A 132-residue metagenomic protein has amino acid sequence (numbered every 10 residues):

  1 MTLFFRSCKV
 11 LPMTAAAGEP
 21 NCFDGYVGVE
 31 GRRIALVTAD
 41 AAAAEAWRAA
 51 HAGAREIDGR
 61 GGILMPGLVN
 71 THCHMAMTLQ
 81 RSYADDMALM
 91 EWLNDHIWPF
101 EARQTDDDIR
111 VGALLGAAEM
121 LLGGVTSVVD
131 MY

Functional and structural regions predicted by a protein language model:
M1-A50: N-terminal metal-binding scaffold of metallo-dependent hydrolase/deaminase domains
F4, R55, G67-V69: Residue-level marker for buried hydrophobic side chains located in beta-strands that build the well-ordered beta-sheet
I34-A35, I63, M75: Hydrophobic "anchor" residues
A43-M65: Active-site metal-binding motif and surrounding structural segment of the metallo-beta-lactamase
G61, H72, G124: Conserved, mostly hydrophobic/aromatic
P66-T78: Histidine-centered catalytic micro-motifs
L79-V111: Active-site gating loops and adjacent loop-to-helix segments of metal-dependent hydrolytic enzymes
A113-Y132: Divalent metal-dependent hydrolysis catalytic cores, especially in the metallo-beta-lactamase
